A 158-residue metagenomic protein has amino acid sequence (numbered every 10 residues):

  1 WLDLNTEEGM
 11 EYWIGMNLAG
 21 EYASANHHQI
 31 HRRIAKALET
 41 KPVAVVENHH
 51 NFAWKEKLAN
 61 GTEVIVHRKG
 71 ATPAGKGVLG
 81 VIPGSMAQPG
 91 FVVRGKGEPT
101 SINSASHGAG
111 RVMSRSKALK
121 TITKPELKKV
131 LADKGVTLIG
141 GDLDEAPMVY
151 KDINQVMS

Functional and structural regions predicted by a protein language model:
W1-S158: Domain-length cofactor-binding catalytic modules of enzymes
